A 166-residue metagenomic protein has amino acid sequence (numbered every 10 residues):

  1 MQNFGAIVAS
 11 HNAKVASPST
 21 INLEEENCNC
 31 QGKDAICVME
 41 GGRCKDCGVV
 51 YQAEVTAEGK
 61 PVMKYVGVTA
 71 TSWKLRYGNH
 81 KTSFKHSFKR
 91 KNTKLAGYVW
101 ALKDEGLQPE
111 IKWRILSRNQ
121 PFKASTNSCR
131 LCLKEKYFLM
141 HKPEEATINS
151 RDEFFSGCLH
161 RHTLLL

Functional and structural regions predicted by a protein language model:
M1-L166: Charged structural interfaces that engage phosphate-rich ligands and support phosphoryl-transfer chemistry
